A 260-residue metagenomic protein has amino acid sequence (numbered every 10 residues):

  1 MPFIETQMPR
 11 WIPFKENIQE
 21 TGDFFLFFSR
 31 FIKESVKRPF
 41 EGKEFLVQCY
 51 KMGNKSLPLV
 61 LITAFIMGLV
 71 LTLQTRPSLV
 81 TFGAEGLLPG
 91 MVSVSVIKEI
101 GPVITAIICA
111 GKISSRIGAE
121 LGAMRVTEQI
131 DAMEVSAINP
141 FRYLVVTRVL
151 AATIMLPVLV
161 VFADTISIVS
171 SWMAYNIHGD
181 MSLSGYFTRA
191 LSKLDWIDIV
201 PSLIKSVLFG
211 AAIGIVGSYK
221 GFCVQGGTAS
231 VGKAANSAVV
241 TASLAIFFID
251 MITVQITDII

Functional and structural regions predicted by a protein language model:
P2-K43, K220-Q225: Short, membrane-interfacial amphipathic segments enriched in basic
M52-I104, I108: Active-site cofactor/substrate anionic-group-binding motifs, chiefly glycine- and Lys/Arg-rich phosphate-binding loops
G53, L57, L61, I100 (+4 more regions): Selective transmembrane-helix segments that form parts of the transport pathway or gating/packing helices in multipass
T63-I66, A106, V146-Y175, V216 (+2 more regions): Hydrophobic alpha-helical transmembrane segments that constitute the membrane-spanning cores of multi-pass membrane
Q74-I97, D164-V207, A211, I215-A235 (+1 more regions): Membrane-interfacial helix-loop-helix connectors in multipass membrane proteins
L88-D131, L159: Hydrophobic alpha-helical transmembrane segments of multi-pass membrane transport proteins
L121-V146, T228-V231: Short cytoplasmic-facing helical segments at TM-TM junctions of multi-pass membrane proteins
V231, S237-V254: Final/C-terminal transmembrane alpha-helix of multipass membrane proteins
